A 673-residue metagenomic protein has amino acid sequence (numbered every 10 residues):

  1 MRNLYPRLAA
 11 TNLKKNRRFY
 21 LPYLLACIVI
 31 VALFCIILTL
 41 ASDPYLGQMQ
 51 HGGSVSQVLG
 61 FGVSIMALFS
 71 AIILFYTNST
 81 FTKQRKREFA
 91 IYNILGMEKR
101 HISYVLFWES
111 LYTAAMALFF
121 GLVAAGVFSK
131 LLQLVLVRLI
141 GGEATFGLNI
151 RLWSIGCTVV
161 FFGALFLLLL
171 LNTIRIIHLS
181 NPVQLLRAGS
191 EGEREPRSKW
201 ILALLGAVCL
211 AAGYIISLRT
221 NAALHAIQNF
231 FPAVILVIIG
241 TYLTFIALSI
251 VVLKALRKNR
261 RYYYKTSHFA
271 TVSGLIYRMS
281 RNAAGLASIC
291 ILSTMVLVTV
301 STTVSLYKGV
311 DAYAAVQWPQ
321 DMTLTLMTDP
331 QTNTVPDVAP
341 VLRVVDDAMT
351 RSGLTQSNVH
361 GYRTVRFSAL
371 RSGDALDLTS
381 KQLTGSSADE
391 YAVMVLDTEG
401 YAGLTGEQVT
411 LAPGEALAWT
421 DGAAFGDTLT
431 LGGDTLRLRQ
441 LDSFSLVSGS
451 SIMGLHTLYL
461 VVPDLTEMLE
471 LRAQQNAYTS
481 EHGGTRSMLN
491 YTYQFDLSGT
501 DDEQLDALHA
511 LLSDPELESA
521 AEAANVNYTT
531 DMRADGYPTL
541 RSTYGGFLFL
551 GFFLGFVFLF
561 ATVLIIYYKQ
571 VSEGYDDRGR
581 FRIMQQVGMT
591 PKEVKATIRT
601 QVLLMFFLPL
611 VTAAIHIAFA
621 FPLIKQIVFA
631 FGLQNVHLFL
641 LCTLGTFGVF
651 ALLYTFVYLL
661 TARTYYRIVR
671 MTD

Functional and structural regions predicted by a protein language model:
N3-R7, L179-E193, Y575-D576, Y666-D673: Short cytosolic juxtamembrane segments of multi-pass membrane proteins
Y5-N16, A270-R278: A short amphipathic helical element positioned immediately N-terminal to and/or at the very start of a transmembrane
R18-Y45, G53-R87, S110-A124, I238 (+4 more regions): Hydrophobic alpha-helical transmembrane segments of multi-pass inner-membrane transport and secretion
L21-L25, A32-I36, C157-L165, R194-L306 (+4 more regions): Alpha-helical transmembrane segments, especially those used as permease/efflux helices and single-pass anchors
V31-D43, Y76-N78, R87, T113-G142 (+6 more regions): Small-residue-rich transmembrane alpha-helices
L248-R260, T303-A315, G546, V563-D577 (+1 more regions): Juxtamembrane/interface segments at transmembrane-helix termini
Y313-F560: Basic-flanked hydrophobic alpha-helices used for secretion and membrane insertion
